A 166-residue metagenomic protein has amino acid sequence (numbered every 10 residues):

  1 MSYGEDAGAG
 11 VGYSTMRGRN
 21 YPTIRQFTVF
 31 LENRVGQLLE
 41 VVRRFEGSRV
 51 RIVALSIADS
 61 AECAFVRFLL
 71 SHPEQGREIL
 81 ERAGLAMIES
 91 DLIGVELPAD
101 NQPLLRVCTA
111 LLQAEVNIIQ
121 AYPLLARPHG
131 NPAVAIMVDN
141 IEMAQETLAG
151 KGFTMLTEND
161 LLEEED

Functional and structural regions predicted by a protein language model:
S2-D166: A conserved regulatory-domain signal marking ACT and ACT-like small-molecule sensing domains and adjacent regulatory
